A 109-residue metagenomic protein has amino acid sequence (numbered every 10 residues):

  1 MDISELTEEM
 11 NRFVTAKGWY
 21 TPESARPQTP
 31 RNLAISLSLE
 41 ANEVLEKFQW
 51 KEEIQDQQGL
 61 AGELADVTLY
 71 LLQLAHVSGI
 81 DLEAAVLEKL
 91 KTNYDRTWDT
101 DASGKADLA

Functional and structural regions predicted by a protein language model:
M1-L64, T68-A109: Flexible "arm" and connector segments at domain edges
